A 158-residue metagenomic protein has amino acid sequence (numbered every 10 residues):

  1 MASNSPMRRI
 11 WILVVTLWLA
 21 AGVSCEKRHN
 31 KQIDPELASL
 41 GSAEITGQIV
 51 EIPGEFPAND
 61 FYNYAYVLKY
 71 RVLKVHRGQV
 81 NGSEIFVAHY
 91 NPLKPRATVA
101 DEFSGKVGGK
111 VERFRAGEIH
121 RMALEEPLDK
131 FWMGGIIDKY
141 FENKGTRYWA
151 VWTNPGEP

Functional and structural regions predicted by a protein language model:
A2-W11: Bacterial N-terminal signal peptides that target proteins for export
I12-L19: Hydrophobic helical h-region of N-terminal Sec-dependent signal peptides in bacterial secretory/periplasmic proteins
A21-S24: C-terminal motif of bacterial Sec signal peptides marking the signal peptidase cleavage site
E26-R28: Bacterial signal peptide processing site
Q32-P35, G109: A structural connector/turn signal
G41-D60, Y66-K69: Structural detector for short beta-strands of small beta-barrel domains
Y64-P158: Disulfide-stabilized netrin-like
